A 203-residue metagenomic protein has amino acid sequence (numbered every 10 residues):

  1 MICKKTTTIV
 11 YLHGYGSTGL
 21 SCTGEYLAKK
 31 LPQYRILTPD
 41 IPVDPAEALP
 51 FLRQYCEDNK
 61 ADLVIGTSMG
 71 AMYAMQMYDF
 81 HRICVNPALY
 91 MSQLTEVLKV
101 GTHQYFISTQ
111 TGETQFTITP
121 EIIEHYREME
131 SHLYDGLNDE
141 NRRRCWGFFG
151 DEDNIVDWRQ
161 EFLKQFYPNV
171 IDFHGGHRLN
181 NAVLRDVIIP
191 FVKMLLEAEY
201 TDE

Functional and structural regions predicted by a protein language model:
C3-K4, E57-K60, E140, L195: Glycine-rich phosphate-binding loop signature in dinucleotide/nucleotide-binding domains
K4-D58, H177: Active-site catalytic motif of lipid deacylating hydrolases and related acyltransferases
Y11-Y15, I65, F148-G150: Short hydrophobic segments within beta-strands
L20, G24, A28, A74 (+1 more regions): Short, highly selective alpha-helical patches that border small-molecule cofactor pockets in redox/cofactor-processing
L37-P39, Y73-V85: Internal alpha/beta domain cores that form substrate/cofactor-binding pockets in large enzymes and binding proteins
D62-I65, H81-I83: Residue in the alpha/beta-hydrolase core beta-strand immediately N-terminal to the catalytic nucleophile
V64-M75: Gly/Ala-rich beta-loop-alpha elbow adjacent to hydrolase catalytic centers
H81-E203: The alpha/beta-hydrolase serine catalytic core
